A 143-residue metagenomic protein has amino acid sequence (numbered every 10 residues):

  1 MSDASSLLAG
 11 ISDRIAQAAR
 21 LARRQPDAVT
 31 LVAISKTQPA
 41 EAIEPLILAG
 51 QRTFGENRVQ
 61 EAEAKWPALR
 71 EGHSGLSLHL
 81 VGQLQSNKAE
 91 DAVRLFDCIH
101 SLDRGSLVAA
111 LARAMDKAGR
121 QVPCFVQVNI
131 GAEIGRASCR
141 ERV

Functional and structural regions predicted by a protein language model:
M1-R140: Conserved alpha/beta-domain cores
